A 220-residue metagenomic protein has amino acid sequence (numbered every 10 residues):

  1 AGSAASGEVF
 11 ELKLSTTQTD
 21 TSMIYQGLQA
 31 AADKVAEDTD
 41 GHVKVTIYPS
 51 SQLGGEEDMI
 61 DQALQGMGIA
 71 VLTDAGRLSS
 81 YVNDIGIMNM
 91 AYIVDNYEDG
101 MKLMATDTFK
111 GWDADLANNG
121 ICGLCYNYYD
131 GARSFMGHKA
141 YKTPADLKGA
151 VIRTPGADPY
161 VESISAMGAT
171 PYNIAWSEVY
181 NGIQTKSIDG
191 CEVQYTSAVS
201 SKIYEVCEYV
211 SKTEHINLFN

Functional and structural regions predicted by a protein language model:
A1-G2: Sec-dependent N-terminal signal peptides of Gram-positive bacterial secreted proteins and lipoproteins
S6-D99, T108, A114-N220: N-terminal secretory/targeting leader peptides
K102: Short beta-strand-centered segments that line the small-molecule binding cleft or hinge of alpha/beta clamshell
A105: An acidic, glycine-rich surface segment that forms the CoA-thioester-binding/catalytic face of crotonase-fold enzymes
